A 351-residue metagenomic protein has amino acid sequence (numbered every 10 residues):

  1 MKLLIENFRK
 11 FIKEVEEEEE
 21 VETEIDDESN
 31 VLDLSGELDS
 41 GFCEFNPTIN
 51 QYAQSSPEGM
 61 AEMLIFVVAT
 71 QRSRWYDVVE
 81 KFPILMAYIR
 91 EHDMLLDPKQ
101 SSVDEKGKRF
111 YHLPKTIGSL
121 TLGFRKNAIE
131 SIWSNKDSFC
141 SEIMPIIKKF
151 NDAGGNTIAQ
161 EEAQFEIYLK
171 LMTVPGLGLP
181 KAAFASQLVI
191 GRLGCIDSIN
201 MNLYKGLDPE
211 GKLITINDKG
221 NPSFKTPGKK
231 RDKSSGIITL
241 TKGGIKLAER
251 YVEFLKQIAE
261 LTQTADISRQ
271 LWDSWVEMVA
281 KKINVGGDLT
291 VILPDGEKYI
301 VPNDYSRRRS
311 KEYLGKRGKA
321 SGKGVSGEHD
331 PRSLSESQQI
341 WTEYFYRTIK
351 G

Functional and structural regions predicted by a protein language model:
M1-E17: Short acidic, low-complexity intrinsically disordered linear motifs used for protein-protein interactions
E22-L120, E336: Structure-specific DNA junction-binding interface
E24-E58, E62, G123-W133, M144-G351: C-terminal accessory module of base-excision DNA glycosylases/AP lyases that mediates lesion recognition and DNA
A69-D77, R90, D137, L193 (+3 more regions): Short alpha-helix boundary/capping elements
R90-G107, S141-N156, S223: A Lys/Arg-rich helix-loop hairpin that forms a DNA/phosphate-binding surface
Y111-C140: Extracellular-facing segments of soluble proteins and assemblies that are Gly/Ser/Thr-biased and enriched in aromatics
